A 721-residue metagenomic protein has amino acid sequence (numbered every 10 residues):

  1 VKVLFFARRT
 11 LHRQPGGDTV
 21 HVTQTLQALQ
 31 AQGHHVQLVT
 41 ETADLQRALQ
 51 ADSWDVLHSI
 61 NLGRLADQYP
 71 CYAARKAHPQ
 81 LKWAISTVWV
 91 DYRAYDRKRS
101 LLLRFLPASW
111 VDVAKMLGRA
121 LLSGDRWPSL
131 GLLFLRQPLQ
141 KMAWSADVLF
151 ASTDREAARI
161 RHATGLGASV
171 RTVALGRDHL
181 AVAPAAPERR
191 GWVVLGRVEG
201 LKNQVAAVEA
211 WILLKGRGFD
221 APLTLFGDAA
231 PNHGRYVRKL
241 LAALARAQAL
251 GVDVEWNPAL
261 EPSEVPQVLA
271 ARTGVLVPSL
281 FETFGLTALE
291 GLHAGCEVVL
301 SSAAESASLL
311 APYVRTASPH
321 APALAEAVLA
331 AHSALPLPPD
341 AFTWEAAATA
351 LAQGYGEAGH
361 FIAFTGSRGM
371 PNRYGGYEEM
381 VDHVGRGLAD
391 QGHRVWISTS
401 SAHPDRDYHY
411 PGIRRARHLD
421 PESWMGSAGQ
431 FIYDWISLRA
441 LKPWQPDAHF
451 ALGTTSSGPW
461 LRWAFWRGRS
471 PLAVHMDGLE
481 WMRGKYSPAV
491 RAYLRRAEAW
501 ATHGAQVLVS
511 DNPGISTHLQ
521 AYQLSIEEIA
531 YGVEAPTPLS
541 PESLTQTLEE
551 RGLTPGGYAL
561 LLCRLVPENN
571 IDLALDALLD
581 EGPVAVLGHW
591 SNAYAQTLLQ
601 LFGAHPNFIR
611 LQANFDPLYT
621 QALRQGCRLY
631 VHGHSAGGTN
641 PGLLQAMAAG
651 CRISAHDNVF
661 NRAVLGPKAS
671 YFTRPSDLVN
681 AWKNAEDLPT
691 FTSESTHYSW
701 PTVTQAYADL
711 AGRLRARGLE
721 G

Functional and structural regions predicted by a protein language model:
G17, H332-E357, D687-G721: A charged, aromatic-enriched C-terminal amphipathic alpha-helix characteristic of glycosyltransferases across folds
I60-A77, I85-V113, Q430-K442, P446-M476 (+1 more regions): An aromatic- and histidine-rich active-site surface loop
S109-L149, R439, V490-L508: Membrane-proximal helix-turn-helix segments that form the acceptor-binding/catalytic region of lipid-linked
P184-K202, V208-I212, T224, A363 (+3 more regions): Conserved donor-binding/catalytic core segment of Leloir-type glycosyltransferases
P222-K239, P258, S401-H403, V533 (+3 more regions): Glycosyltransferase donor-sugar binding loop
V237-S263, Q596-Q621: Nucleotide-activated donor-binding/catalytic signature segment of Leloir-type glycosyltransferases, i.e., the conserved
L280, H634-S635: Aromatic "clamp/platform" in nucleotide-sugar-dependent glycosyltransferases that forms part of the donor/acceptor
Y313-P322, V328-H332, A669-D677, N684-E686: Conserved acidic donor-binding segment of nucleotide-sugar-dependent glycosyltransferases
